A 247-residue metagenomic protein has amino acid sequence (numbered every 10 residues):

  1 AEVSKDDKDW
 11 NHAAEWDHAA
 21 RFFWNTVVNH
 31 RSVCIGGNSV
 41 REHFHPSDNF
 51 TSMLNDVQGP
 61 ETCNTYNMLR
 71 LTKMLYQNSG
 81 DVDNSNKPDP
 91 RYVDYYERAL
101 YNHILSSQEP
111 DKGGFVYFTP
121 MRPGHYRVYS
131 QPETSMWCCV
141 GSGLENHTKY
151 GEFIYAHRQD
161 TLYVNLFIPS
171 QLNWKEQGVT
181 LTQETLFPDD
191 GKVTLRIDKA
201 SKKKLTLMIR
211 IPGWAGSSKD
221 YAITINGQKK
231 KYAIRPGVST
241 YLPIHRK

Functional and structural regions predicted by a protein language model:
A1-K247: Glycan-recognition and catalytic cores of secretory/periplasmic carbohydrate-active enzymes
